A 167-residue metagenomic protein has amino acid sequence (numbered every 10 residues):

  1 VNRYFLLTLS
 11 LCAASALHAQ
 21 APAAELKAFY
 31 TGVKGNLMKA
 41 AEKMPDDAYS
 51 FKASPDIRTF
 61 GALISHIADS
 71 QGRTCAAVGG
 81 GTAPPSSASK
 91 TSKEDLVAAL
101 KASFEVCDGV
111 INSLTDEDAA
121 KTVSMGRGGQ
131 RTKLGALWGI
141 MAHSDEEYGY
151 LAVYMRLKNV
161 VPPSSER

Functional and structural regions predicted by a protein language model:
Y4-A14: Sec-dependent N-terminal signal peptides
S15-A19: Sec/Tat signal peptide C-region and signal peptidase I cleavage site
Q20-K27: Short, low-complexity N-terminal intrinsically disordered segments enriched in polar/charged residues
K27, T31, G35-M38, D46-S86 (+1 more regions): Short, contiguous alpha-helical
A40, T91-M125, R131-Y148: Acidic/histidine-rich alpha-helical segments that form the ligand environment of transition-metal centers
K43: Short, polar/acidic, helix-capping and beta-turn segments at strand->helix junctions that line the mouths
